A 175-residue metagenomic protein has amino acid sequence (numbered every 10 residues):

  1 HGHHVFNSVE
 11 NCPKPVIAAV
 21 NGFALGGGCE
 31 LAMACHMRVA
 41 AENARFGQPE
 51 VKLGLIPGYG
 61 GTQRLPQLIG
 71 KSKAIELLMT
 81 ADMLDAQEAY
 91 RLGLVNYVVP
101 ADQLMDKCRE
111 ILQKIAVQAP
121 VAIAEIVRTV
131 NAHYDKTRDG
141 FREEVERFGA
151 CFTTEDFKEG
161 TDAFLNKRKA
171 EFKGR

Functional and structural regions predicted by a protein language model:
H1-G2, F157: Conserved donor sugar-nucleotide recognition element shared by glycan-biosynthetic enzymes
G2-F6, L112, V130, F141-F148: Hydrophobic alpha-helical core bundles mediating ligand binding, dimerization, or RNAP-core interactions
N7-V121, T137, T154, E159-D162 (+2 more regions): Crotonase-fold acyl-CoA enzyme core
L65-P66, I126, E146-R147, F172-G174: A general structural signal for short secondary-structure boundary/capping elements
L77-L78, T129-Y134, R147-F152: Helix-loop "lid/cap" segments that line or gate small-molecule binding pockets
A122-R128: Amphipathic alpha-helical segments used for helix-helix packing
A132-H133, K167-E171: A short structural micro-motif
